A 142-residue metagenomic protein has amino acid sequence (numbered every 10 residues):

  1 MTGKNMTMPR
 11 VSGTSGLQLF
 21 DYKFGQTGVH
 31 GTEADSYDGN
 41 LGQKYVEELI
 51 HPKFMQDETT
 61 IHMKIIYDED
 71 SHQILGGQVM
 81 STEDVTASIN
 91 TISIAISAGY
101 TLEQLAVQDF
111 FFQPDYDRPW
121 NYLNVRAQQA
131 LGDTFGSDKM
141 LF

Functional and structural regions predicted by a protein language model:
M1-V11, A98: Internal hydrophobic alpha-helix adjacent to the cofactor/substrate pocket in enzyme cavities
M8-T14, Y37-D38: Dinucleotide-binding/catalytic capping subdomain of oxidoreductase cores
G13-Q26, G31: Contiguous C-terminal substrate-recognition/catalytic subdomains in enzyme active sites
Y22-T27, Y37-F142: Flexible, glycine-rich terminal cap/loop adjacent to redox cofactors in electron-transfer oxidoreductases
